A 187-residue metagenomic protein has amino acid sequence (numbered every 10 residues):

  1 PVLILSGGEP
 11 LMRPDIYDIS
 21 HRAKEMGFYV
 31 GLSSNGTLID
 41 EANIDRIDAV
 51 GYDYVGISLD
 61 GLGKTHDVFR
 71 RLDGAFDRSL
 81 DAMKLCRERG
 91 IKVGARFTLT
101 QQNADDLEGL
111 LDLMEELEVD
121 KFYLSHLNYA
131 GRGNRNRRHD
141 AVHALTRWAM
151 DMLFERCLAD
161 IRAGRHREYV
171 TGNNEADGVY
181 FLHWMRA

Functional and structural regions predicted by a protein language model:
P1-Y54: Conserved alpha-helical substructure of the radical SAM core
Y29, D48-D53, S58-D60, T65-A187: Radical SAM enzyme [4Fe-4S]-AdoMet core and its adjacent flexible, acidic and glycine-rich loops/tails across
